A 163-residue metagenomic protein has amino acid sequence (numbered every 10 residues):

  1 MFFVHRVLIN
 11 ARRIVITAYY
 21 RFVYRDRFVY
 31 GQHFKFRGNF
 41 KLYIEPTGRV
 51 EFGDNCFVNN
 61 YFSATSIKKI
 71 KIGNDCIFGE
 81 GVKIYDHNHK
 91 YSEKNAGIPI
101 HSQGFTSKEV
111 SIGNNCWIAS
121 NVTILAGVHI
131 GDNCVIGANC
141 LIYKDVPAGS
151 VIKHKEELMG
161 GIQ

Functional and structural regions predicted by a protein language model:
M1-L42: Extended, small-residue-rich solenoid/repeat segments and analogous flexible loops that form exposed scaffolds
Y19, R37-F52, F57-V128, K155-Q163: Flexible, glycine/small-residue-enriched loop-and-beta-strand segment within the central core of proteins
V82, H89, C140-L141, P147: Flexible glycine-rich beta->alpha loop in the catalytic core of nucleotide-sugar glycosyltransferases
A119-V135, C140-K144: Beta-rich strand-turn-strand
S150-I152: Leucine-rich solenoid repeat scaffolds
